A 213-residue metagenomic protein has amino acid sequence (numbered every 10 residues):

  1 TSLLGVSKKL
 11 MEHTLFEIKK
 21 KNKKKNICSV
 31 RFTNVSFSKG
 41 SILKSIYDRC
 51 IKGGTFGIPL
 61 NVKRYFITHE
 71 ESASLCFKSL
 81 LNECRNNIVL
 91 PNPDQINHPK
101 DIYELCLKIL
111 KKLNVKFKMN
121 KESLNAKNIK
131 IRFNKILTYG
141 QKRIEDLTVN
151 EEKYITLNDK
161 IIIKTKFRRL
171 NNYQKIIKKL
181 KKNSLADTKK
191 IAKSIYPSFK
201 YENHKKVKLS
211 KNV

Functional and structural regions predicted by a protein language model:
T1-S2, L10-V213: Strand-loop microenvironment adjacent to phosphate/nucleotide-handling motifs in alpha/beta enzyme folds
S7: Active-site helix of classical SDR
